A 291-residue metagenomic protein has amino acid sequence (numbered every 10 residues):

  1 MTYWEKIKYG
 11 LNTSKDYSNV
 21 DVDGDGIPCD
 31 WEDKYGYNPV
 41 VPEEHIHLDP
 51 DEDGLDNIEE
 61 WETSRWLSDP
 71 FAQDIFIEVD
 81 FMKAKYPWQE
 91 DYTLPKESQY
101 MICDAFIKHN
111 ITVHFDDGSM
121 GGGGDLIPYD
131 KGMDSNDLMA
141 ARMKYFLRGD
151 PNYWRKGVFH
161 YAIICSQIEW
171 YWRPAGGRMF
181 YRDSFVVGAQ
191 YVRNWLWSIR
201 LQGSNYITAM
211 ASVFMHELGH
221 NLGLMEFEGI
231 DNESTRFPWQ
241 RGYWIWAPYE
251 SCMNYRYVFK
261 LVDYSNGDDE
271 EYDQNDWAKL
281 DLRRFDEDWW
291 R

Functional and structural regions predicted by a protein language model:
M1-Q89, T93-Q99, D104-A105, H109-Y145 (+6 more regions): Extracellular calcium-associated, cysteine-rich motifs in secreted modular proteins
L196-S204: Short, well-ordered junction/capping motifs at the entry into regular secondary structure
L218: Active-site/ligand-binding surface loops and adjacent short beta/alpha elements that line catalytic pockets across
